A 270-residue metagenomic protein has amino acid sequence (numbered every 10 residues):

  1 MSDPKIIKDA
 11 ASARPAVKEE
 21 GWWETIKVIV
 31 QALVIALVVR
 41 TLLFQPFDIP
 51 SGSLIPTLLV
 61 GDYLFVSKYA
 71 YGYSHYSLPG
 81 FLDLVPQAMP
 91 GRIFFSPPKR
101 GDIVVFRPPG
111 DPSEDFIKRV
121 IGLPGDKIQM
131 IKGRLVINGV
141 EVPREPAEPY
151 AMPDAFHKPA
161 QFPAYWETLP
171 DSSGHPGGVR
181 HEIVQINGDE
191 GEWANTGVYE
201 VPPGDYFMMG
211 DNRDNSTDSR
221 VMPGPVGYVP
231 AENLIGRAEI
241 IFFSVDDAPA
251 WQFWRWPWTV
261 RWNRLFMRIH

Functional and structural regions predicted by a protein language model:
S2-W23, L42-D48, S53-H270: Soluble "head" domains of membrane/secretory-pathway proteins
K27-L42: Hydrophobic membrane-insertion alpha-helices, especially the h-region of bacterial N-terminal signal peptides
